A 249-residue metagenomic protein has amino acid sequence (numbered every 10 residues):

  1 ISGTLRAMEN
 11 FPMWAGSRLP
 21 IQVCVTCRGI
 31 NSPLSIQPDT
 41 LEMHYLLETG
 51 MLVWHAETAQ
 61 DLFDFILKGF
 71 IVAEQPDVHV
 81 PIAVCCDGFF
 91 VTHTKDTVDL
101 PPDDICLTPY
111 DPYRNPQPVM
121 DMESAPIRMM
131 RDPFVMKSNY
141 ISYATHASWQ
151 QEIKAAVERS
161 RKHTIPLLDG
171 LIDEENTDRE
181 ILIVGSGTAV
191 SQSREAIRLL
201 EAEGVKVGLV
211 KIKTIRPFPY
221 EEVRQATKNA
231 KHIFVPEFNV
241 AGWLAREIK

Functional and structural regions predicted by a protein language model:
I1-L41, M51-E74: Thiamine diphosphate
S2-G3, V25-G29, D87-F89, I212-T214 (+1 more regions): Short, ordered loop/turn segments at secondary-structure junctions
G16-Q22, L41, E48-M51, P76-P81 (+3 more regions): Short coil/turn connectors at secondary-structure junctions
Q22-T26, H55, A83-D87, V184-G185 (+1 more regions): Short beta-strand segments
I30-P33, L46, A155-K249: Thiamine diphosphate
E57-T58, H79, T108, V240-G242: Phosphate/diphosphate-binding loops
D64-L67, T94-T97, R194-A196: A short secondary-structure junction signal
P81-D173: Conformationally flexible catalytic loops at phosphate/diphosphate-handling active centers
